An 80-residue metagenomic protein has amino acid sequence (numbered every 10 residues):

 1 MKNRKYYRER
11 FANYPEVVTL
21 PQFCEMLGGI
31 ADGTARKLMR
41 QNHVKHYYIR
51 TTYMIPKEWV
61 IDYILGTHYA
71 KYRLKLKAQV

Functional and structural regions predicted by a protein language model:
K2, V60-V80: A short, Lys/Arg-enriched interface patch at domain edges and termini
N3-T34, G66: Polyanion-binding surface elements
Y14, M26, L38, P56 (+2 more regions): Generic detector of bulky aromatic hydrophobic side chains
V17-Q22, K45-Y69: Short helix-start
M26-M54: Major-groove DNA-recognition helix of helix-turn-helix-type DNA-binding domains
